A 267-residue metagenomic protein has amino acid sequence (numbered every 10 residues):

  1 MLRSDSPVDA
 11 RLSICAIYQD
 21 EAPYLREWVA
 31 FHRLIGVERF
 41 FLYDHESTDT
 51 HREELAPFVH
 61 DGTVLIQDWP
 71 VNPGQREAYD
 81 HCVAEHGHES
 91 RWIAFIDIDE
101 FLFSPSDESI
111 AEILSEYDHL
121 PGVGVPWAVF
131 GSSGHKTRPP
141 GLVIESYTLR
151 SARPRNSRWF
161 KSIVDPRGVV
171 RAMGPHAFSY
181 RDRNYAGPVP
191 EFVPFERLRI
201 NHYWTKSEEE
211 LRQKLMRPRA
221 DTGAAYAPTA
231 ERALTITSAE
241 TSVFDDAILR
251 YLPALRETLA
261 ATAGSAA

Functional and structural regions predicted by a protein language model:
M1, E77-D80, S104-A267: Catalytic-site signature of metal-activated, phosphate-bearing donor transferases, centered on the GT-A/GT-A-like
M1-A30: N-proximal low-complexity "stem/linker" segments adjacent to membrane-targeting elements
P23, V71-E77: A short, glycine-/small-residue-rich helix N-cap motif at loop->alpha-helix starts within glycosyltransferase
A30-R39: Short, acidic, metal-binding catalytic loop of nucleotide-sugar glycosyltransferases
E38, R91, P121: Short acidic/polar active-site loop segments enriched in Thr and Asp
D44-H60, V71: A conserved acidic beta->alpha catalytic loop
D80-W92: Active-site nucleotide-sugar/metal-binding loop of Leloir-type enzymes
S90-F103: Short beta-strand-to-loop acidic/aromatic patch adjacent to the donor-nucleotide binding site
